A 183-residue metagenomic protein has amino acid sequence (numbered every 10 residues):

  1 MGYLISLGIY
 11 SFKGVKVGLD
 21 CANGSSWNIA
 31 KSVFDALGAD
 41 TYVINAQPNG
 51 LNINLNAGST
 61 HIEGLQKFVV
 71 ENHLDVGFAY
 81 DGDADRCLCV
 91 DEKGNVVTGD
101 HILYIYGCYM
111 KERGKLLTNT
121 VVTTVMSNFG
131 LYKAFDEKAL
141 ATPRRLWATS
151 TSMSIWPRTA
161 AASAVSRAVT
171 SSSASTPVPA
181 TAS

Functional and structural regions predicted by a protein language model:
M1, S6, E92-R167, S171-S173: Proline/glycine-rich low-complexity loops and linkers
M1-V70: Gly/Ser/Thr-enriched, mixed-charge loops and adjacent short helices that form phosphate/oxyanion-binding elements
G18, A79-D81, C89, V122 (+1 more regions): Generic enzyme active-site microenvironment
N23, G82-R86, G94, V169: Short, glycine/acidic-enriched loop or turn micro-motifs at the edges of active sites
N72-L74, A160-A161: Short, high-confidence coil segments that cap the C-terminus of an alpha-helix and link into the following beta-strand
V169-T170, P177-S183: Non-catalytic, conserved peripheral segments adjacent to functional cores
